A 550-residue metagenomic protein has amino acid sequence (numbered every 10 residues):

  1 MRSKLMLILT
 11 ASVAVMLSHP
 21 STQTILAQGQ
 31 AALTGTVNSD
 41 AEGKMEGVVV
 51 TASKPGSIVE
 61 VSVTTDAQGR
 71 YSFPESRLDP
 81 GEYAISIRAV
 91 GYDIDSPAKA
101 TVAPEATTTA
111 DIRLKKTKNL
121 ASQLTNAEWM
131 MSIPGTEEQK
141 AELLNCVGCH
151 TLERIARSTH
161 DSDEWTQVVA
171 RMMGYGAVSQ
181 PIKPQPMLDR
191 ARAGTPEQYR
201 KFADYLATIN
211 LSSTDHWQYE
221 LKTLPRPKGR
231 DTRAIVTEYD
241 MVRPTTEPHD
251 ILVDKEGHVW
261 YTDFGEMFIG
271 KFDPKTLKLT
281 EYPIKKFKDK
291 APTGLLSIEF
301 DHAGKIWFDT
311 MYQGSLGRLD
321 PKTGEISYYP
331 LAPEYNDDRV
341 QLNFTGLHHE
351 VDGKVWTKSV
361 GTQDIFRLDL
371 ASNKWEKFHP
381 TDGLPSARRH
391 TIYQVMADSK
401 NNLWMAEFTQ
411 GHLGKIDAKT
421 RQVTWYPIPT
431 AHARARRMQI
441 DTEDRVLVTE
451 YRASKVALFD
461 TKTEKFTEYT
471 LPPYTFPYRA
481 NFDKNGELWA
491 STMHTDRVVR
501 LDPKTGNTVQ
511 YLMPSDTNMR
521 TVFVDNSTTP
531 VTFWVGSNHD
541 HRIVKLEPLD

Functional and structural regions predicted by a protein language model:
T36-M45, L78: Structural motif
P55-I58, P80-K99: A short, solvent-exposed loop/turn motif at the edges and junctions of modular extracellular/periplasmic domains
P55-S72: Short, acidic Ser/Thr/Gly-rich low-complexity loop/linker segments typical of extracellular and cell-surface proteins
T101-L124: Extracellular beta-sheet/turn segments enriched in Thr/Pro/Gly and aliphatic residues
E142-E153, F202, L206: The canonical Cys-X-X-Cys-His
P244-E256, K288-A303, Y335-D352, L384-K400 (+3 more regions): Beta-rich, blade/repeat-based domains predominating in secreted/periplasmic proteins but also intracellular
V259-G265, I306-Y312, V355-G361, L403-T409 (+3 more regions): Conserved beta-strand positions in repeat-built beta-propeller and related beta-rich domains
M513-D550: Blade-level signature of beta-propeller repeat domains, shared across WD40, Kelch, NHL, RCC1 and BNR/Asp-box propellers
